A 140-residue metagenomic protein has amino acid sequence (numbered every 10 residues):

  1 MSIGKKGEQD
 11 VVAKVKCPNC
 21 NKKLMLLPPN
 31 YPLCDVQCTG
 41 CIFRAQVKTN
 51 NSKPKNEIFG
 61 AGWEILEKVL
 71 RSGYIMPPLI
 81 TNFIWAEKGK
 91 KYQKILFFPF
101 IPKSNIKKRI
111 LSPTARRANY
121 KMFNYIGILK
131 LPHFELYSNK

Functional and structural regions predicted by a protein language model:
M1-K140: Nucleic-acid endonuclease domains
